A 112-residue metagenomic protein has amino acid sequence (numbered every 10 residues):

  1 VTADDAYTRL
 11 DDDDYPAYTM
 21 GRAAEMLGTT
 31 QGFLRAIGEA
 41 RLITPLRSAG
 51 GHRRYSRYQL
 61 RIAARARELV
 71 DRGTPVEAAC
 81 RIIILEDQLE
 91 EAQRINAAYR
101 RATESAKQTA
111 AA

Functional and structural regions predicted by a protein language model:
T2-T19, E25, E39, T44-P45 (+2 more regions): Arg/Lys-rich, alpha-helical DNA-contact motif
T30-F33: Short coil turns linking two alpha-helices in DNA-binding domains
A36: DNA-binding alpha-helical recognition surfaces that contact promoter or target DNA
